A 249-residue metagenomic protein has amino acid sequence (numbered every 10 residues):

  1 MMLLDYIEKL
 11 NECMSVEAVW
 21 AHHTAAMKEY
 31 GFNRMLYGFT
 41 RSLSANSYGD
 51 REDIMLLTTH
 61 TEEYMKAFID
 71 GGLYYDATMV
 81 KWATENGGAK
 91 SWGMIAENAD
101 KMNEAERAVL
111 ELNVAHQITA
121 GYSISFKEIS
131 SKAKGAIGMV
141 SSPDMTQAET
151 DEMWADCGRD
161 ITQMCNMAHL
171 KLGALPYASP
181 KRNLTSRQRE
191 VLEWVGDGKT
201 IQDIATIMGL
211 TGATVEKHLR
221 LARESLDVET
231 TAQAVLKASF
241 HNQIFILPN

Functional and structural regions predicted by a protein language model:
M1-I7, V16, G135-T185, E193: Juxtadomain coupling helices with adjacent low-complexity linkers
K9-H22: Signal-transducing coiled-coil linker helices
T24-K127: Regulatory input/activation interfaces that engage signals or partners
A99-D160, M164: Sensory/regulatory domains in signal-transduction proteins
G173-T214: Helix-turn-helix DNA-binding segment
H218-L221: Residues within the DNA-recognition helix of helix-turn-helix
R223-N249: Basic, Lys/Arg-enriched C-terminal extension of HTH/homeodomain DNA-binding domains
